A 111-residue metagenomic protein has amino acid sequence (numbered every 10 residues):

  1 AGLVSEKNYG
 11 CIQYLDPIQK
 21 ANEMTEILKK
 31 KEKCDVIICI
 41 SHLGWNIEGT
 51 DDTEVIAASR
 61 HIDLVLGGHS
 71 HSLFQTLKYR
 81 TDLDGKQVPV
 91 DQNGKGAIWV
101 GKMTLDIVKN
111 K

Functional and structural regions predicted by a protein language model:
A1-C11, L15, I47-K111: Active-site-adjacent helix-turn-beta-strand microarchitecture at beta-sheet edges that either contains or buttresses
A1-G2, A21-E48: Short acidic, glycine-rich surface-loop motifs adjacent to enzyme active sites
